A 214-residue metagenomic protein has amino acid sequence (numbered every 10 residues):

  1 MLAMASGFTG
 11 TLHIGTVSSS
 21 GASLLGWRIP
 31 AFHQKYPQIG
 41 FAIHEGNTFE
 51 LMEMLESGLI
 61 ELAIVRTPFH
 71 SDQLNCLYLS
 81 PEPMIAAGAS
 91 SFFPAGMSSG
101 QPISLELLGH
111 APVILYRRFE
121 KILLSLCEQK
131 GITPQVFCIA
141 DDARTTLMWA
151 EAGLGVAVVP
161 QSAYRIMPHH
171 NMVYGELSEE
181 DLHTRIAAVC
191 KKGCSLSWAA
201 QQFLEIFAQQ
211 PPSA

Functional and structural regions predicted by a protein language model:
M1-A5, F203: Alpha-helical linker/hinge and terminal dimerization helices associated with HTH transcriptional regulators
T9-D72, A140: Central regulatory/effector-binding core of bacterial HTH transcription factors
T11-G15, A63, I114, A157 (+1 more regions): Short, well-ordered beta-strand segments
G21, N47-M52, E56-I60, V65-R66 (+1 more regions): Hydrophobic hinge/microswitch elements
L24, L154, M172-A214: A late-sequence structural motif
S71-V113: Flexible hinge/capping segments at coil-to-helix
N75-I85, A157, Q161-S162, H170-R185: Short beta-strand->loop
I103, G109-K130, L196-A200, L204: Secondary-structure junction motif
